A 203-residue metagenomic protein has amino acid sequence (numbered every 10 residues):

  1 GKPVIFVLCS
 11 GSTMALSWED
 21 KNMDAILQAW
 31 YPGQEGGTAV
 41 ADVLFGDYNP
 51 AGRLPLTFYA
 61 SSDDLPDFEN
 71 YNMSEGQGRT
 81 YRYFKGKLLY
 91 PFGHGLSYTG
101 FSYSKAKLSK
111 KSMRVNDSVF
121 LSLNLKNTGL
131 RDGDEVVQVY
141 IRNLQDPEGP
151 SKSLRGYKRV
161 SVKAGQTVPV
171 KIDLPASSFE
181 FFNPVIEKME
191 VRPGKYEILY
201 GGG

Functional and structural regions predicted by a protein language model:
G1-V4, M23: A short helix->loop->beta-strand "cap" motif at the edges of active sites that frequently abuts
L8, I141-Q145, L174: Short, small-residue-rich loop/turn micro-motifs
C9-D134, Y140, P193-G201: Secreted, periplasmic, or luminal enzymes acting at the cell surface/secretory milieu
L96, F101, V136-L144, G149-V160: Extracellular/lumen-exposed scaffold segments
D146-P184: Intrinsically disordered, low-complexity Pro/Gly/Ser/Thr-rich segments with frequent PxxP/GP/PP motifs and embedded
P175-G203: Terminal connector regions
